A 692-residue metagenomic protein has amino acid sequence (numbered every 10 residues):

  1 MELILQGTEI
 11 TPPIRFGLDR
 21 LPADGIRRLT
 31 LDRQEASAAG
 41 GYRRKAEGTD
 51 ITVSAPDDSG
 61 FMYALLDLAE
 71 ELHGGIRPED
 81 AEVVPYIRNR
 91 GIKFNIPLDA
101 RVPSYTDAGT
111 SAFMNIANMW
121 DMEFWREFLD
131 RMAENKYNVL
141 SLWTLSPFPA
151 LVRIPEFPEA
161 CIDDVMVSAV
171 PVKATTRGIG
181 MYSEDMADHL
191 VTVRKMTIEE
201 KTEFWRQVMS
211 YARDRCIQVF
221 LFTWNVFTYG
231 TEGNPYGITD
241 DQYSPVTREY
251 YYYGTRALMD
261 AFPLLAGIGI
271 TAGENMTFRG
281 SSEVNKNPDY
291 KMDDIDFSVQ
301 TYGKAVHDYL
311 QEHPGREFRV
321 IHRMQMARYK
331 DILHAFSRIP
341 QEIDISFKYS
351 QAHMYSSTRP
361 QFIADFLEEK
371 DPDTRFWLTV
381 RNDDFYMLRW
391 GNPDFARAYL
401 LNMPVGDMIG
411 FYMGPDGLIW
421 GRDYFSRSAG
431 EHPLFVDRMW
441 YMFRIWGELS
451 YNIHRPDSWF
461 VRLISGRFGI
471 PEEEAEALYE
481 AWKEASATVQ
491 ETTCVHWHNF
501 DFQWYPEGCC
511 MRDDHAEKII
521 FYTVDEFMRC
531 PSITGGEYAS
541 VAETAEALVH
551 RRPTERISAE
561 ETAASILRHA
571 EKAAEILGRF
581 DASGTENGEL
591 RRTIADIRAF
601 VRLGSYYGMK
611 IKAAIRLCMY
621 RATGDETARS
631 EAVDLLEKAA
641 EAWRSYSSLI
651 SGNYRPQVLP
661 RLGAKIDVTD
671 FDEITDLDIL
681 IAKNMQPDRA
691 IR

Functional and structural regions predicted by a protein language model:
M1-P13, E35-G41, K45-T247, P263-L264 (+6 more regions): Feature activates predominantly on carbohydrate-active enzymes
L18-R33: Short acidic low-complexity segments
Y63-L66, D130, S210, E249 (+5 more regions): Solvent-exposed, polar/charged alpha-helical surfaces in well-ordered, non-transmembrane soluble domains, broadly
N95, N115, N138, V152-A160 (+6 more regions): Catalytic-core regions of glycoside hydrolase
W224-R248, A266, G273-R279, V284 (+4 more regions): Aromatic-lined, polymer-binding surfaces characteristic of secreted/periplasmic polysaccharide-degrading enzymes
P415-W420, A429-D672: C-terminal non-catalytic alpha-helical accessory regions
R661-R692: A eukaryotic intrinsically disordered, low-complexity regulatory tract that is acidic and Ser/Pro-rich, enriched
